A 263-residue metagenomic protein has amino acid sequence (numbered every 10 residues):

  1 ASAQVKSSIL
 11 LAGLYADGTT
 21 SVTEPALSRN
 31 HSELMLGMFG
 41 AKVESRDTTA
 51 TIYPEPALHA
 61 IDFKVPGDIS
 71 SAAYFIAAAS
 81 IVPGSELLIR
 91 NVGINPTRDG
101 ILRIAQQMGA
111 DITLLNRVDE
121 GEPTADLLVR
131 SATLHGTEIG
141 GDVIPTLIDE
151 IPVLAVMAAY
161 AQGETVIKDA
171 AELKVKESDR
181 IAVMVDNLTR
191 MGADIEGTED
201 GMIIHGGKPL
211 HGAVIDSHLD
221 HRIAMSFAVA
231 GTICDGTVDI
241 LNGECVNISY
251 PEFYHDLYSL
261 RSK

Functional and structural regions predicted by a protein language model:
A1-K263: Short, structured segments at the rim of ligand-binding sites
